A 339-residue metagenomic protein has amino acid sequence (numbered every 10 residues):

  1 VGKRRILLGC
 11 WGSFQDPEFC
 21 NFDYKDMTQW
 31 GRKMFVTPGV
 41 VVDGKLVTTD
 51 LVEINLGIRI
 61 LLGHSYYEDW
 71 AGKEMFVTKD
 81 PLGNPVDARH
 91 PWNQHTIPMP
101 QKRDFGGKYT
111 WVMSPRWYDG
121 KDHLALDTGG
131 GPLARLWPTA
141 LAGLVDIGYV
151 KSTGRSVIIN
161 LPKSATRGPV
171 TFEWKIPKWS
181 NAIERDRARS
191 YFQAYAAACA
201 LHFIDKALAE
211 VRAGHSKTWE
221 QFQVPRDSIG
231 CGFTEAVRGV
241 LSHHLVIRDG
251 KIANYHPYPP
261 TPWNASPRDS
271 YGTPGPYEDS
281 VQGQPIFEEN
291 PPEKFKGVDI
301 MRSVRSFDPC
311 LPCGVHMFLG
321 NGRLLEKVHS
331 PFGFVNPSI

Functional and structural regions predicted by a protein language model:
V1-R238, D249, N254, P259-I339: Active-site bordering "gate/hinge" segments that shape substrate access to catalytic or cofactor-binding pockets
H243: A translation/RNA-centric and nucleic-acid-associated enzymatic feature enriched in Class II aminoacyl-tRNA synthetases
V246: Aromatic- and glycine-enriched beta-alpha-beta binding-site module
